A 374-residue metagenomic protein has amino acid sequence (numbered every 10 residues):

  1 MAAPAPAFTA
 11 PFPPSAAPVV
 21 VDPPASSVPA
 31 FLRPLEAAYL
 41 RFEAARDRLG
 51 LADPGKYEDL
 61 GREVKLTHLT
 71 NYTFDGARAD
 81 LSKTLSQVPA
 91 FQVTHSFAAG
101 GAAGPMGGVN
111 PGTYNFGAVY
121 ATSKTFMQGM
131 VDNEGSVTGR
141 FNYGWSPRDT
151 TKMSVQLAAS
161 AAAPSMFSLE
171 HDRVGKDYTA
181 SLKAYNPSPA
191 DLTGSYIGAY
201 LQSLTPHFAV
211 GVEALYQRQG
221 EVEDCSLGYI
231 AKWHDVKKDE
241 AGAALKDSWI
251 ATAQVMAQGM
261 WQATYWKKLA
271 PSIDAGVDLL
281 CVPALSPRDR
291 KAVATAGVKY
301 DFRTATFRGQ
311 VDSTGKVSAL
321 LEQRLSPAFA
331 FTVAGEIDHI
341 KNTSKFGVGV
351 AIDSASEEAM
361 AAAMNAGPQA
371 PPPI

Functional and structural regions predicted by a protein language model:
A2-N186, A351-D353: Transmembrane beta-barrel domains of Gram-negative outer membranes and organellar outer membranes
F97-G101, T122, N133-G135, W145-P147 (+14 more regions): Transmembrane beta-strands of outer-membrane beta-barrel pores
G104-M106, M127-G129, F141, A159 (+8 more regions): Outer-membrane beta-barrel proteins
N110-Y114, N133-V137, A163-F167, K176 (+6 more regions): Residues that define the transmembrane beta-barrel architecture of outer-membrane proteins
F116-Y120, G139-Y143, L169-R173, G198-Q202 (+6 more regions): Residues on the lipid-exposed face of transmembrane beta-strands in outer-membrane beta-barrel proteins
K124-M127, R148-M153, G175-L182, P206-V212 (+7 more regions): Repeated loop/turn-to-beta-strand initiation elements of outer-membrane beta-barrel proteins
A199-D301: Detector for outer-membrane/organellar transmembrane beta-barrel domains, recognizing the amphipathic beta-strand
Y229-W233, A294-V298, A319, K341-I374: Outer-membrane beta-barrel "beta-signal"
